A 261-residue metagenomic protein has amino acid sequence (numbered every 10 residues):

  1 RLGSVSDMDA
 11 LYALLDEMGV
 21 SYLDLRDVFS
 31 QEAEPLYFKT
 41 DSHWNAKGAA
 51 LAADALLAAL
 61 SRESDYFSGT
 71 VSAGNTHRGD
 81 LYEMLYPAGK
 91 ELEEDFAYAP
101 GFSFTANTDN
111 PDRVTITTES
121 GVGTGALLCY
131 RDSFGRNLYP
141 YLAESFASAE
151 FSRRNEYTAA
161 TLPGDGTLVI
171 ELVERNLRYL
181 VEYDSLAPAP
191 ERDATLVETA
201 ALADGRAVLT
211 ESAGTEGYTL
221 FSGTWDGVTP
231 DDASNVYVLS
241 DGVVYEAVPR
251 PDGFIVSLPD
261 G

Functional and structural regions predicted by a protein language model:
R1-F221, D226-G261: Extracellular glycan-modifying ectodomains
